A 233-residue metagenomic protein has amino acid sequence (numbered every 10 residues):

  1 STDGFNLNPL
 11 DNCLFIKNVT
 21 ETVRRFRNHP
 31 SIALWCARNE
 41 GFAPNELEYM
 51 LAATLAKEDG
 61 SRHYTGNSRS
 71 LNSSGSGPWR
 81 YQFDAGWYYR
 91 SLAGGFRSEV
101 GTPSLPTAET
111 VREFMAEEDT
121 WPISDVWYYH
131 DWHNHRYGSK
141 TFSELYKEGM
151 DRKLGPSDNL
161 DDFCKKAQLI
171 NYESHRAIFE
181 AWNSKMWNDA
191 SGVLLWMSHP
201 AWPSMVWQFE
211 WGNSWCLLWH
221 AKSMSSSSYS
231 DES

Functional and structural regions predicted by a protein language model:
S1-S70, V193: Active-site mouth of glycoside hydrolases
T2-D3, G41-N45, N72-S74, S104 (+1 more regions): Flexible loop/turn segments at secondary-structure boundaries
D3-F5, N18-V19, Y64-S73, L160-K165 (+1 more regions): A generic short-segment signal for beta-strand/edge and adjacent turn/coil regions
L10-F15, R80-D84, G212: Short, hinge-like loop/turn segments at secondary-structure boundaries
N18-T22, F26, P78-D84, E109-T120: Short secondary-structure transition/capping segments
W35, G86-S233: Substrate-binding clefts and catalytic carboxylate motifs of secreted carbohydrate-active enzymes
F42-G101, A108: Polar, glycine-rich mid-to-C-terminal structural blocks that act as macromolecule-binding/assembly scaffolds
